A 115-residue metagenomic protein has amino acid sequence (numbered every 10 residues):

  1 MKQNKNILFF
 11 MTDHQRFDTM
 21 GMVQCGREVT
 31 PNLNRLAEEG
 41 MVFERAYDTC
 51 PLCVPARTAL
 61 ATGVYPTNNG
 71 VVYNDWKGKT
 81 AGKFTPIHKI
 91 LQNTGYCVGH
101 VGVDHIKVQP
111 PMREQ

Functional and structural regions predicted by a protein language model:
M1-Q115: Formylglycine-dependent sulfatase
